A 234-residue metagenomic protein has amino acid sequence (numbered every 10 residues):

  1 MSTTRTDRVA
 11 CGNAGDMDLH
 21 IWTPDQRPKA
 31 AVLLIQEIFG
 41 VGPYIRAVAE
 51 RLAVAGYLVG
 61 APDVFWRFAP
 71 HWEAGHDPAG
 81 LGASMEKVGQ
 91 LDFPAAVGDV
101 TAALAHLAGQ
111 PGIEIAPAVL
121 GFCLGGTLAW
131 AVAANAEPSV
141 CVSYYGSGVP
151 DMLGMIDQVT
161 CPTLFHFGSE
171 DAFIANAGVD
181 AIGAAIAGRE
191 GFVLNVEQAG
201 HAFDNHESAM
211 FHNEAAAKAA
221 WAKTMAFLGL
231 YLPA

Functional and structural regions predicted by a protein language model:
M1-A234: N-terminal cap/leader regions of alpha/beta-hydrolase-fold enzymes, predominantly small-molecule hydrolases
